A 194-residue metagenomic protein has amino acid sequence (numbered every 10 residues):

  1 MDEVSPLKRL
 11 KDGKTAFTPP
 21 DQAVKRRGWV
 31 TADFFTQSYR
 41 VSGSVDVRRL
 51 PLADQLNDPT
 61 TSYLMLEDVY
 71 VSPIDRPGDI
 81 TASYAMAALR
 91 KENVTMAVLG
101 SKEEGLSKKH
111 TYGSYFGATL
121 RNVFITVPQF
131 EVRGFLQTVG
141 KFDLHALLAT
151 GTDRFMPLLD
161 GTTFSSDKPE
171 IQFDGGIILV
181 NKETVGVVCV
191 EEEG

Functional and structural regions predicted by a protein language model:
D2-G194: Conserved RNA-binding domains used in RNP assembly and mRNA/RNA metabolism
